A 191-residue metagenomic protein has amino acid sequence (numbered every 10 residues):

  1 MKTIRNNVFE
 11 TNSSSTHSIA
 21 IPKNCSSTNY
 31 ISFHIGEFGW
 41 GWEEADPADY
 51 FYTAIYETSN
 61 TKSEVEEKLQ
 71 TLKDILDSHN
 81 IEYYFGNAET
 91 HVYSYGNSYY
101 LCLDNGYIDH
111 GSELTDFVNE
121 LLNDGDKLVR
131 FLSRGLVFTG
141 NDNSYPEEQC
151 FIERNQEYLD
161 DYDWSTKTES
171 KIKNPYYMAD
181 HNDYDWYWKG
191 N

Functional and structural regions predicted by a protein language model:
M1-K2, V8, S15-N191: Long, non-globular targeting/processing and low-complexity regions
